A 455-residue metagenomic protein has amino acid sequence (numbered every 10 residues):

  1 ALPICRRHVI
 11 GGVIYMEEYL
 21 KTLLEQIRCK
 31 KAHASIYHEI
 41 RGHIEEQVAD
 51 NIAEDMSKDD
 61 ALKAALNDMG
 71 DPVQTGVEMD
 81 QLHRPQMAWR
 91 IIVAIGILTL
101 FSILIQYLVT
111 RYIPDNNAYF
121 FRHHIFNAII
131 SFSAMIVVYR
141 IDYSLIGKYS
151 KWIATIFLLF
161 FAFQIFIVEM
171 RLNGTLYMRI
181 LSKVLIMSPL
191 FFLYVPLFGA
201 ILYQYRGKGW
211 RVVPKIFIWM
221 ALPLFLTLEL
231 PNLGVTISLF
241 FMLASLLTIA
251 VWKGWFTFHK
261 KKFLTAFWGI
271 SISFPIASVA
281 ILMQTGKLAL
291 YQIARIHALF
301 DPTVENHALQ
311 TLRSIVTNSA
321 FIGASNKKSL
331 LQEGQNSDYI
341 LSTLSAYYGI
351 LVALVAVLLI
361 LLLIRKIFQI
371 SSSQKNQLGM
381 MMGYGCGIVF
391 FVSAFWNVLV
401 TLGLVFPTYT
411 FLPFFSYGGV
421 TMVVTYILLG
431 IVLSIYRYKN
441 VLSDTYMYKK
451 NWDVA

Functional and structural regions predicted by a protein language model:
A1-L2: Short, small-residue-biased leader/transition segments that mark boundaries at the very start of proteins
K58-D115: Cytosolic juxtamembrane regions of integral membrane proteins
F126-S131, A346-I367: Hydrophobic alpha-helical transmembrane segments
A162, I186-A250, I431: Alpha-helical transmembrane segments of multi-pass inner-membrane proteins
F217-L222, G234-L282: Hydrophobic alpha-helical segments of polytopic membrane proteins
K260-V355: Hydrophobic, glycine- and aromatic-enriched re-entrant/interface helices and adjoining loop segments
I370-Y409, F415: Loop-to-helix entry and N-terminal half of a specific, functionally important transmembrane alpha helix in multi-pass
L404-V405, T410-A455: A juxtamembrane structural motif centered on a specific transmembrane helix
